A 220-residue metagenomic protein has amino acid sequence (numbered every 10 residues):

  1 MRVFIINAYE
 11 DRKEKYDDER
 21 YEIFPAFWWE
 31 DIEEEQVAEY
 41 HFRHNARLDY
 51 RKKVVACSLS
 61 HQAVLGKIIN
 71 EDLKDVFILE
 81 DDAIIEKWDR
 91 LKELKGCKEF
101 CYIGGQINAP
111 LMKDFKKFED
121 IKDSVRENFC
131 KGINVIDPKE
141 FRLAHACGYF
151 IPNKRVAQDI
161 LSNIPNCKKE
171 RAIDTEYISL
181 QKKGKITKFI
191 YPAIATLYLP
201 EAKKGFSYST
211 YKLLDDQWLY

Functional and structural regions predicted by a protein language model:
M1-L79, A83-Y220: An acidic/histidine-cluster motif and surrounding catalytic segment that typifies divalent-metal-assisted enzyme active
